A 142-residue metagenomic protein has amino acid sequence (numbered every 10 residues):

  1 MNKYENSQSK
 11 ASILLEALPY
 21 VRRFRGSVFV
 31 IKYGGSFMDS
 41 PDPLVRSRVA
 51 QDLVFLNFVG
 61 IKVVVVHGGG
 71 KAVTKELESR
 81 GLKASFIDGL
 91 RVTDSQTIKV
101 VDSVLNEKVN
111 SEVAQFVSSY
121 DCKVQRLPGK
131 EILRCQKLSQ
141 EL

Functional and structural regions predicted by a protein language model:
M1-L142: Nucleotide/pyrophosphate-binding catalytic subdomain
